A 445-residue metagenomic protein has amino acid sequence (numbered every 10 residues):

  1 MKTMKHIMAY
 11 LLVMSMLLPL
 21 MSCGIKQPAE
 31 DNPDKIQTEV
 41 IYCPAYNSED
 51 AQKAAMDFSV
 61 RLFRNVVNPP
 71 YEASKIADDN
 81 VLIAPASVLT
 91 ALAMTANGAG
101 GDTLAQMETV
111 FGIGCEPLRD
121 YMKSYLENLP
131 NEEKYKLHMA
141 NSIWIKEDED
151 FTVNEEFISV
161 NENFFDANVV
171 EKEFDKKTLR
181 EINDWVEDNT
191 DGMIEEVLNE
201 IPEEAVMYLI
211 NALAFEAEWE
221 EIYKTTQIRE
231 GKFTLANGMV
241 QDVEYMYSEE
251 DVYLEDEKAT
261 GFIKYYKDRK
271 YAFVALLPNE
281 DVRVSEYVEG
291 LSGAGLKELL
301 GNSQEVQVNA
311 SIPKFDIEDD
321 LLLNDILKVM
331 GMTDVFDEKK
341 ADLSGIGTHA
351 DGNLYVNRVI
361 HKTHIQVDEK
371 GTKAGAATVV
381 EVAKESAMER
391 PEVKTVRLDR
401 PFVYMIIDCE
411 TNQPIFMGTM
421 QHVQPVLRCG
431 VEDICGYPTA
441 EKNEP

Functional and structural regions predicted by a protein language model:
K2, M239, N412-Q413: Residue-level signal for well-ordered, solvent-exposed loop/turn and beta-edge residues enriched in charged/polar side
T3, I7-L11, M16, L20-F174 (+3 more regions): Detector for small/aliphatic-rich hydrophobic stretches
I25-E30, E200, Y287, A294-L299 (+3 more regions): Soluble, non-membrane globular domain cores that form compact, hydrophobic packing and curved binding surfaces
D78-D79, P117-D281, G301-E389: Non-catalytic, conformational "gating/processing" segments within enzyme and secreted inhibitor domains
L82, T90-A93, S142, A272-A275 (+2 more regions): Structural recognition of the beta-strand scaffold that forms the well-ordered cores of secreted hydrolase catalytic
M107-F111, Y223-E230, E286-G293: Short Gly/aromatic-enriched secondary-structure transition segments
V282-R283, P414: Short beta-strands and strand-coil junctions in structured, solvent-facing domains, enriched
R358-P445: C-terminal soluble interaction/assembly domains
